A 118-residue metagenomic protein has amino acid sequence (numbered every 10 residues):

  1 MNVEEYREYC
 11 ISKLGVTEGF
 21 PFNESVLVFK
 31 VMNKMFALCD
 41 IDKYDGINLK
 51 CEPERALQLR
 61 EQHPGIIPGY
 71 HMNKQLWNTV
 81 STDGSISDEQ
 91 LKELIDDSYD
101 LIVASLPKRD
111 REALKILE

Functional and structural regions predicted by a protein language model:
M1-E118: Charge-dense, helix-prone N-terminal extensions
